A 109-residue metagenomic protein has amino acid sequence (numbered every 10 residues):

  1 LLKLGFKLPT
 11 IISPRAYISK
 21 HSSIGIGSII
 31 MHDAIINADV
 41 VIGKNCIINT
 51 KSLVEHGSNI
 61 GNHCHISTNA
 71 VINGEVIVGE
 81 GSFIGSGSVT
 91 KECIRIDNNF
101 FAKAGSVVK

Functional and structural regions predicted by a protein language model:
L1-P14: Terminal amphipathic alpha-helical/low-complexity segments used for targeting or macromolecular assembly
I11-K109: Structural signal for interior beta-strand "rungs" in well-ordered beta-sheet cores of soluble enzyme domains
